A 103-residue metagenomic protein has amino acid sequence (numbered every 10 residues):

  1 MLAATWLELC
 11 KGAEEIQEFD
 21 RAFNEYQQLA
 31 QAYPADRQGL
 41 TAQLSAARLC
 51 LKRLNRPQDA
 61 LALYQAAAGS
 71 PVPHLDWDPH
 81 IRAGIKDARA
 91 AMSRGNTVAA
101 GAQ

Functional and structural regions predicted by a protein language model:
M1, I16, L29-G39, L54 (+1 more regions): Short solvent-exposed coil/turn linkers within tandem alpha-helical repeat scaffolds
L2, L9, A46-A47, A60 (+1 more regions): Structural register within alpha-helical repeat arrays
E14, R48-K52, A90: Specific register positions within alpha-helical solenoid repeats of the TPR/Sel1-like families, i.e., one
Y64-Q103: Terminal, low-structured helical/coil segments at or just beyond the last alpha-helical repeat
